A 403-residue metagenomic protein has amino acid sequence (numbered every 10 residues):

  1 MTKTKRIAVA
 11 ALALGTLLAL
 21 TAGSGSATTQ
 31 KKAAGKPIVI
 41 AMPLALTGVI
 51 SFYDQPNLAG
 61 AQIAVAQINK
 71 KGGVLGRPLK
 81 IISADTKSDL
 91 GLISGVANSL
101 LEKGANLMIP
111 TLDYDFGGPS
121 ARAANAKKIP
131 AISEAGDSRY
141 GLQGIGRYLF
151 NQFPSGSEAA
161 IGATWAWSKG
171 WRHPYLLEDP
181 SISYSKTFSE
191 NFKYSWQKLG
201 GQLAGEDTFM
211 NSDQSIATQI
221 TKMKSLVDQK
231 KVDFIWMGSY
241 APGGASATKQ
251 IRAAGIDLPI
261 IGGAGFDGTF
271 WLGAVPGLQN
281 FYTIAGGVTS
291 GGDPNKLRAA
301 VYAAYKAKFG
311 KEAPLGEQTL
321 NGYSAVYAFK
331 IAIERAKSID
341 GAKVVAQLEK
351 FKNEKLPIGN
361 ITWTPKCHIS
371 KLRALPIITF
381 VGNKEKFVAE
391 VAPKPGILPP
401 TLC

Functional and structural regions predicted by a protein language model:
M1-V39, I397-C403: Short, low-complexity disordered leader/linker segments with a strong preference for bacterial N-terminal type II
T29-Q30, P37-V39, F52-A59, G72-Q143 (+4 more regions): Beta-alpha junction/loop-to-helix N-cap segments that form part of ligand/metal-binding clefts
K32-Q62, A84-G91, D113-D115, L177-K186 (+2 more regions): Extracytoplasmic "Venus flytrap"
L46, Y148-N211, F234, F329: An alpha-beta-alpha
S83-D85, G141-T164, E206-T208, S212 (+1 more regions): Short beta-strand elements at the ligand-binding edges of bilobed clamshell
S189-G287: Extracellular/periplasmic bilobed ligand-binding domains
T248-Y323, E334, E385, V391-L402: Extracellular/periplasmic periplasmic-binding protein-like sensory domains
A307-T319, K330-F387: Segments of small-molecule ligand-sensing domains
